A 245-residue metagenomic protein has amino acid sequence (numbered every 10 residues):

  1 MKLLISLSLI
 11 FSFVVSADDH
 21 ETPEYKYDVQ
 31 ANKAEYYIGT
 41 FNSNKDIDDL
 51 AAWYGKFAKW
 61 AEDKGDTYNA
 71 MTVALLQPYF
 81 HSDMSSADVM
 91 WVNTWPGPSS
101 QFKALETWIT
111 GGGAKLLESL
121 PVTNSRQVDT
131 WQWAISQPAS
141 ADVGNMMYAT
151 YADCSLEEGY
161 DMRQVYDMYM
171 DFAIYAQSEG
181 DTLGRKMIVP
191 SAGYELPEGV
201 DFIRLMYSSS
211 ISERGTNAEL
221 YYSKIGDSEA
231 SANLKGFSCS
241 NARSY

Functional and structural regions predicted by a protein language model:
M1-L7: Sec-dependent signal peptide recognition, specifically the positively charged N-region followed immediately by
S8-A17: Hydrophobic h-region of N-terminal signal peptides that target proteins for export in Gram-negative bacteria
A17-G111, K115, L120-Y245: Short S/T/G/P-rich N-terminal loop/turn motif that feeds into the first structured element of a domain
